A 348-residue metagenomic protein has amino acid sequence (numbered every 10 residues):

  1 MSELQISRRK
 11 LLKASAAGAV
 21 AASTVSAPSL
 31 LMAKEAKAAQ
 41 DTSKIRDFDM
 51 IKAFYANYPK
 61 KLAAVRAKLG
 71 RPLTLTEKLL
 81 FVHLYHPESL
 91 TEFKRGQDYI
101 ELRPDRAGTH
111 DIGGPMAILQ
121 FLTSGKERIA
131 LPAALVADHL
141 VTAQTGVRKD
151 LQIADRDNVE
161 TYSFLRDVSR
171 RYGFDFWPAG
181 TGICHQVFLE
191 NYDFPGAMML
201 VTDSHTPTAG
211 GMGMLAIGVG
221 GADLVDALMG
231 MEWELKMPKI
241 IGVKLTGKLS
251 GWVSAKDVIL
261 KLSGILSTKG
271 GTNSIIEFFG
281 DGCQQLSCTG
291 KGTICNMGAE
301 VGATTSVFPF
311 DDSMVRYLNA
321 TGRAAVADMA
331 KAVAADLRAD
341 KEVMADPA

Functional and structural regions predicted by a protein language model:
M1-K10: N-terminal secretory signal peptides
K10-L31: N-terminal export signals
L12-A19, R166, G196, S263 (+3 more regions): Short, well-ordered alpha-helical packing segments
A27-A63: C-terminal segment of N-terminal export signals and the immediately downstream linker at the start of the mature
F48-I51, L69, D150-D155, F279-Q285 (+1 more regions): Conserved short loop/turn motifs at secondary-structure junctions
Y58, A63, A67-K236: Long, structured ligand/cofactor-binding scaffold of large enzymes
R156, R166, P178, I183-A197 (+2 more regions): Accessory "access/gating" subregions that flank catalytic or transport cores
T202-V326: Mobile "lid/hinge" segments at catalytic clefts and subdomain interfaces of large enzymes
